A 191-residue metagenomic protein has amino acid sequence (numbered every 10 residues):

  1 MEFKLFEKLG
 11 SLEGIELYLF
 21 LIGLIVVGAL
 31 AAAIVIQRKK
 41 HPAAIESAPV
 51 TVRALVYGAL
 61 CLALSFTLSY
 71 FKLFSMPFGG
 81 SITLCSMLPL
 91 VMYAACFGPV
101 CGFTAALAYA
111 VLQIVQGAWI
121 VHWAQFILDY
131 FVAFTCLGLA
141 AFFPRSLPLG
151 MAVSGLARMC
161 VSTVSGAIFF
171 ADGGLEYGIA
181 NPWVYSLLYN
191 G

Functional and structural regions predicted by a protein language model:
M1-E16: Short, strongly hydrophobic alpha-helical membrane anchors
E2, S69-I82, L107-A141, F170-G174 (+1 more regions): Interfacial aromatic-anchored transmembrane helix boundaries in multi-pass membrane proteins
E13-E16, A180-G191: Individual transmembrane alpha-helices with interfacial aromatic-anchor signatures
F20-Y93: Hydrophobic transmembrane alpha-helices
L55-A59, L88, P99, F103-L107 (+4 more regions): Hydrophobic alpha-helical transmembrane segments
L62-F71, A108-Q116, G155-V164: Aromatic-anchored segments of alpha-helical transmembrane domains
C85-G102, C136-A140: Generic transmembrane alpha-helix motif of multi-pass integral membrane proteins
P144-C160, G178: Internal alpha-helical transmembrane segments of multi-pass membrane proteins
